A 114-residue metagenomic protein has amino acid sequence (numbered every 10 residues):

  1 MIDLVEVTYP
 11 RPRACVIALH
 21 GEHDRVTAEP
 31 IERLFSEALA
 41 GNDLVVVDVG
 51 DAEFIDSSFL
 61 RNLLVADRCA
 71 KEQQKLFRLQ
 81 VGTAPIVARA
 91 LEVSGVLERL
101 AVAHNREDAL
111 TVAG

Functional and structural regions predicted by a protein language model:
M1-R33, G50-D51: STAS-typified acidic loop motif
E22, T83, R106-D108: Short, solvent-exposed coil/turn elements at secondary-structure transition points
R25-R99: Amphipathic alpha-helical interaction surfaces in cytosolic regulatory modules
R99-N105, A109: Short acidic-hydrophobic, aromatic-tinged amphipathic segments that line or gate anion-handling sites
A113-G114: Short, hydrophobic alpha-helical segments
